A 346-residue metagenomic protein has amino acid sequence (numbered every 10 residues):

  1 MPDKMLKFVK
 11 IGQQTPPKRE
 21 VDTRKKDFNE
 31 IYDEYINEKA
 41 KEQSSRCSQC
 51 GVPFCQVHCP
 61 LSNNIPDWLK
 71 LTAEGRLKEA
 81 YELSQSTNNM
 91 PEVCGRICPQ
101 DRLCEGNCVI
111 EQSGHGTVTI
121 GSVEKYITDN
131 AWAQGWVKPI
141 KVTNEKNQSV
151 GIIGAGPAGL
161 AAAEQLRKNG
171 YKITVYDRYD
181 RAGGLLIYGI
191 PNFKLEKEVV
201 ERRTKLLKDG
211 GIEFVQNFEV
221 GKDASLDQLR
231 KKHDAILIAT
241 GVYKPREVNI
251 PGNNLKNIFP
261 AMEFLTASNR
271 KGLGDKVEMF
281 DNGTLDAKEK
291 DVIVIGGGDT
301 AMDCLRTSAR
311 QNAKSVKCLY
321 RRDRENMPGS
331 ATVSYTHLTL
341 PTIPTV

Functional and structural regions predicted by a protein language model:
M1-S149, K197, I236-L265, G283-L285: Ferredoxin-type iron-sulfur electron-transfer modules and their immediate structural context
V52, I152-Y176, V215-S225, R230 (+2 more regions): Rossmann-like dinucleotide/flavin-binding elements
R167, V199, R203-T204, D209 (+3 more regions): Hydrophobic, small-residue-rich alpha-helical packing segments that form membrane-like cores
A182: NAD(P)-binding Rossmann-fold cofactor-contacting core
L185-I212, N217: Conserved nucleotide-cofactor-binding alpha/beta core module
P191-L195, H233, N254-K256, V333-Y335: Short, hinge-like loop/turn segments at secondary-structure boundaries
T336-T342: Conserved small/polar residues in nucleotide/adenosyl-binding loops
